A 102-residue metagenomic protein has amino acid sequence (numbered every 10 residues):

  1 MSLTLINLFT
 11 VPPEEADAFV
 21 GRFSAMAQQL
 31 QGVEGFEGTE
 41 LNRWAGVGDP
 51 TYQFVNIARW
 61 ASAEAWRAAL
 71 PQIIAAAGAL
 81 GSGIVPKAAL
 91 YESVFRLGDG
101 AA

Functional and structural regions predicted by a protein language model:
S2-L3, G38-Y52, A75-A102: Glycine-rich beta-strand-turn "strand-cap" elements at beta-sheet edges
L3-T10, E40-P71: Short, well-ordered beta-strand segments in beta-rich or mixed alpha/beta enzyme and ligand-binding folds
F9, F19, F23, F36 (+4 more regions): Aromatic side chains
P13, L30-V33, A61-E64, G98-G100: A short, structured loop/turn motif at beta-sheet edges
E15-L41, I73-G78: Short amphipathic alpha-helical segments
